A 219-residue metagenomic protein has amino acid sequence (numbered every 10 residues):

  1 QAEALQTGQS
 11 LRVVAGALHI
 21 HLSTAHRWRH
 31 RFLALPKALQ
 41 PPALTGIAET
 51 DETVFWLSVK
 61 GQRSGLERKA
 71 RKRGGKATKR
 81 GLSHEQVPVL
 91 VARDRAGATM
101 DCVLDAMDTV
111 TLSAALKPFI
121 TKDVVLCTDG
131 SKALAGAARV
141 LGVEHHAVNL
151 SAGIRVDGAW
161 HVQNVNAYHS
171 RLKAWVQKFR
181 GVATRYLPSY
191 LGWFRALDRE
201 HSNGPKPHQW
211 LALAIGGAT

Functional and structural regions predicted by a protein language model:
Q1-T219: Residue-level recognition of single "structural anchor" positions that define or cap local secondary structure
